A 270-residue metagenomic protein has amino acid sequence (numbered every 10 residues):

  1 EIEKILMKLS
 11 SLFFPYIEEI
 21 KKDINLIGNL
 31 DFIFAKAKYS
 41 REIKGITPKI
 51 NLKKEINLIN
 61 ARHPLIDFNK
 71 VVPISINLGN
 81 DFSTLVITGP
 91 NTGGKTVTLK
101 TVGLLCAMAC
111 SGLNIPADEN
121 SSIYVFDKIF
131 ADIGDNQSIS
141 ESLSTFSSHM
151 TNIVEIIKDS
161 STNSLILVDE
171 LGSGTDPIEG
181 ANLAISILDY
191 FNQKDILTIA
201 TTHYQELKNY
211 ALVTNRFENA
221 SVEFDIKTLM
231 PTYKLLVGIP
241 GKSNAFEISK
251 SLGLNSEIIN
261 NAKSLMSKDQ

Functional and structural regions predicted by a protein language model:
E1-F32, N136-S140, Q270: Long, non-coiled-coil amphipathic alpha-helical linker/lever segments that couple catalytic cores to other domains
K4, I33-K36, S40, I156-D159: Amphipathic, soluble alpha-helical interaction motifs
I17-I50, N57-A61: Amphipathic alpha-helical domain-onset/packing element
E42-Q270: ATPase nucleotide-binding head domains, primarily ABC-like/P-loop NTPase cores
